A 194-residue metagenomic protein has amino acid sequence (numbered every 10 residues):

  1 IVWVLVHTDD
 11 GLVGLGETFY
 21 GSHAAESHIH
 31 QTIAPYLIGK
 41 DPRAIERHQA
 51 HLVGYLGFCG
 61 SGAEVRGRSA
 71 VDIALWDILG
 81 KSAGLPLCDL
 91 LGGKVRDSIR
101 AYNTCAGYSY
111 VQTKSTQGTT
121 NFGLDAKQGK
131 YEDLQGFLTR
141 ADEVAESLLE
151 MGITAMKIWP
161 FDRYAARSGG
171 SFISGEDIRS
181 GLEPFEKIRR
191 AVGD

Functional and structural regions predicted by a protein language model:
I1-L5: Short, Gly/Pro- and small/polar-rich lid/capping loops
H7-A83: Metal- or metallocofactor-binding catalytic centers and their adjacent structured scaffolds across diverse enzyme
G92-S98: Flexible hinge/switch segments at interdomain interfaces of large molecular machines
S98, N103-D194: Metal-dependent enolase-superfamily TIM-barrel catalytic cores that perform enediolate-based chemistry
